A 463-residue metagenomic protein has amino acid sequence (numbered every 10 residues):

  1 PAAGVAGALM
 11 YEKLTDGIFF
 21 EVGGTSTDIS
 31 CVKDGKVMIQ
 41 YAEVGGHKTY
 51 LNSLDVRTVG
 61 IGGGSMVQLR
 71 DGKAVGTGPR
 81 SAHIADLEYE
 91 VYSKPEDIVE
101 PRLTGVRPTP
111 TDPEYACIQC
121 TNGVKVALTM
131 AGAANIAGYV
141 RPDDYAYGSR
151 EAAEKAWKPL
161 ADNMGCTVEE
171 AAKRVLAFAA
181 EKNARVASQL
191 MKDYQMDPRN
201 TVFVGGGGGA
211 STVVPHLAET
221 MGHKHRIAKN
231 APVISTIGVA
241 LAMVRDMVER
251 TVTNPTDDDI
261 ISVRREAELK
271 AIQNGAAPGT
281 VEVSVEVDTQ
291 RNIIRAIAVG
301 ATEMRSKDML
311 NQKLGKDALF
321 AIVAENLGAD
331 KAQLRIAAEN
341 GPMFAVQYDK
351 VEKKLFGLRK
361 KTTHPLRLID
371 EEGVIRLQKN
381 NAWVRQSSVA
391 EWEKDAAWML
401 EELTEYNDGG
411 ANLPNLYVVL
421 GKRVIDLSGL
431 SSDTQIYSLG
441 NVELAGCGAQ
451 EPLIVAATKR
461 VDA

Functional and structural regions predicted by a protein language model:
P1-A463: N-terminally biased helix-coil "hinge/interface" segments that flank
